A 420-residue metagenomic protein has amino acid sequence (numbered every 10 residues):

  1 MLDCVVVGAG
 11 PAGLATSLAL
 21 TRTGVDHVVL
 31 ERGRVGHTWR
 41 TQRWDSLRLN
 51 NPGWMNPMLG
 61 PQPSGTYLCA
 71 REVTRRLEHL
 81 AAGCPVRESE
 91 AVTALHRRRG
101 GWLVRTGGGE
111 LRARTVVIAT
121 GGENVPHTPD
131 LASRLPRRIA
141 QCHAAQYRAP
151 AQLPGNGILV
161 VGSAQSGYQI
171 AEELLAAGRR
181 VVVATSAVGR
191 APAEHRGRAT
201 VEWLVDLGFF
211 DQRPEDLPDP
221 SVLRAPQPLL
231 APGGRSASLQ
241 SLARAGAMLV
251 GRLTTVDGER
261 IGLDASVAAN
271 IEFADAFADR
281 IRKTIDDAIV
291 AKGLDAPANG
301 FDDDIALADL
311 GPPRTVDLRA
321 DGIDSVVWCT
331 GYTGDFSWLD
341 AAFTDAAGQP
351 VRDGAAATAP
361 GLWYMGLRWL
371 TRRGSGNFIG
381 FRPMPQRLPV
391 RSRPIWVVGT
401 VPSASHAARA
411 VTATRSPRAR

Functional and structural regions predicted by a protein language model:
L2-A9, A15-T38, C69-R409: Flavin (primarily FAD) cofactor-binding/catalytic cores of flavoenzymes
Q42-T66, T200-L217: N-terminal glycine-rich dinucleotide-binding loop that anchors FAD/FMN and/or NAD(P) in oxidoreductases
A413-P417: Short, intrinsically disordered C-terminal tails of secreted or membrane-associated proteins
